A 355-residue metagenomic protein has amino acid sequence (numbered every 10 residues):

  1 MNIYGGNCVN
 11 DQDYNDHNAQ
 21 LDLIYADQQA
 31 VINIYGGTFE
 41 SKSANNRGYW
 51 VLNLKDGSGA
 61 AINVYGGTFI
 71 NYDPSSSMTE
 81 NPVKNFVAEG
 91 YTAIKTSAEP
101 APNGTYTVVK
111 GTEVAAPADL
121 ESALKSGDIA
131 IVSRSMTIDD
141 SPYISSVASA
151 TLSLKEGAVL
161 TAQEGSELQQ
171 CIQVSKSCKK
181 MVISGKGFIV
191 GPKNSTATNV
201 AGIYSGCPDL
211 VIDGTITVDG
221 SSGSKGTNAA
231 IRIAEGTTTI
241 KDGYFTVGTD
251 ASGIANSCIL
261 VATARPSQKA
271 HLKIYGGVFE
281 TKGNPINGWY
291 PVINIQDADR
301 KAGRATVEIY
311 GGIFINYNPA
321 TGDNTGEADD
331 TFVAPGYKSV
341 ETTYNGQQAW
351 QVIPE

Functional and structural regions predicted by a protein language model:
M1-A44, L52-N71, E80-T105, I129 (+5 more regions): Surface-exposed loop/turn motifs in large extracellular/passenger domains
V109-Y143: Acidic Gly/Asp/Thr-rich repetitive segments characteristic of extracellular carbohydrate-active and adhesion proteins
V114-A115, L160, A349: Short, isolated positions in well-ordered beta-strands
A158-L160, E164: A broadly used, surface-exposed interaction patch
